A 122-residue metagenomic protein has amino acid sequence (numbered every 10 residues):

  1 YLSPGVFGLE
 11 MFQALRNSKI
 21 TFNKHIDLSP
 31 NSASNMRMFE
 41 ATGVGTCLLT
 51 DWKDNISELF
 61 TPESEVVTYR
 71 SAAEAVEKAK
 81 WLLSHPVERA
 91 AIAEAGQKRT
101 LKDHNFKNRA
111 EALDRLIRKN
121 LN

Functional and structural regions predicted by a protein language model:
Y1-N122: Catalytic binding pocket for nucleotide-activated donors in carbohydrate/polymer assembly enzymes
